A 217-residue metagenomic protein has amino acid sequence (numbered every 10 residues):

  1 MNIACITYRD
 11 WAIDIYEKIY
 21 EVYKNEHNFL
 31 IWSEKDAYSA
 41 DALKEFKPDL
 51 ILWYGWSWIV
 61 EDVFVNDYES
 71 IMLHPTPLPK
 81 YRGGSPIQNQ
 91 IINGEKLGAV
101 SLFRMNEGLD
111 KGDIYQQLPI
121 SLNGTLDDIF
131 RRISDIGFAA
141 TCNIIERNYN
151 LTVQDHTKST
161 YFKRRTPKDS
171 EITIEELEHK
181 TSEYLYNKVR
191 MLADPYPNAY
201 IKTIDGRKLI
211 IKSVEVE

Functional and structural regions predicted by a protein language model:
M1-E217: One-carbon transfer enzymes
